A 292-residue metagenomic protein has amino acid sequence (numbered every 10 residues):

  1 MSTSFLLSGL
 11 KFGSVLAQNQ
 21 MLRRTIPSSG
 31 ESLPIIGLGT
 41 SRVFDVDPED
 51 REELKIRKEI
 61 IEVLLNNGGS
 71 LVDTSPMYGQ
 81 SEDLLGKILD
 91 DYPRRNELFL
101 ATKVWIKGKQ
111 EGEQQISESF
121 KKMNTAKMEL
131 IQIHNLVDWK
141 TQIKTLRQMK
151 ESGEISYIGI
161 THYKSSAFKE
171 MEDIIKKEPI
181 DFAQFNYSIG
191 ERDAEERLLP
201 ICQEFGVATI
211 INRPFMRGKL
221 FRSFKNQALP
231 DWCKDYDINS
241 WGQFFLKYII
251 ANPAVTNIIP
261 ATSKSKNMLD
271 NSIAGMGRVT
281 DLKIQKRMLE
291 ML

Functional and structural regions predicted by a protein language model:
S2-L98: N-terminal binding-site loop/beta-alpha segment at the start of enzyme catalytic domains that lines or forms
I26, L38, V72, L85 (+9 more regions): Conserved, mostly hydrophobic/aromatic
P27-S32, G86-E97, S117-T125, L146-E151 (+2 more regions): Acidic (Asp/Glu)-rich catalytic clusters
S41-K55, A101-Q110, T161, P230-Y236: Active-site mouth loops of central-metabolism enzymes
P48-L64, G108-M123, S165-I174, W241-L246: Short, acidic/polar
N96-G108, L130-N135: A short, structured active-site edge motif that brings together acidic residues
F120-T141: Active-site groove signature of glycoside hydrolases
L136-L292: Beta/alpha (TIM)-barrel catalytic core signal, keyed to glycine-rich beta->alpha loops juxtaposed to Asp/Glu that bind
